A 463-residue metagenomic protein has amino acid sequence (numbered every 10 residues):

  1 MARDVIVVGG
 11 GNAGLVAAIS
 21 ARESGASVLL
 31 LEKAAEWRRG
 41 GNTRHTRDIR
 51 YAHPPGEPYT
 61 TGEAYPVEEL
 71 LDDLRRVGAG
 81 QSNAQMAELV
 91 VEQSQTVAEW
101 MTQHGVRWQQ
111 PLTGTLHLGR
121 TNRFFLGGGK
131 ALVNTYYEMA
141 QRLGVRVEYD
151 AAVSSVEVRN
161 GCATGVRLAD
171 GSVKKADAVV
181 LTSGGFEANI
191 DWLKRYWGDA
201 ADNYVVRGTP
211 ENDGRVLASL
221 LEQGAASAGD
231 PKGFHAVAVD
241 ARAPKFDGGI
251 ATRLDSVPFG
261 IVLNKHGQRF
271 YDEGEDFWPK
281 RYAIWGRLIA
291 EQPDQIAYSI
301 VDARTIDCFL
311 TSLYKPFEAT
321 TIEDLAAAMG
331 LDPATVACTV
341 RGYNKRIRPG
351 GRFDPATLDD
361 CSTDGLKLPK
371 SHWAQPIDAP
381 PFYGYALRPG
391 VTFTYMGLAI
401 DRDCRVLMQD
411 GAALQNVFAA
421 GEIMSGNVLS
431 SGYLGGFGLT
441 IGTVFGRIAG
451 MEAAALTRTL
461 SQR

Functional and structural regions predicted by a protein language model:
M1-A13, L29: Beta1/beta-strand and adjacent pyrophosphate-binding region of the FAD-binding site in flavoprotein oxidoreductases
M1-R3, A169-A178, A413: Core beta-strand elements of the Rossmann-like FAD/NAD(P) dinucleotide-binding domain in flavoenzyme oxidoreductases
S27, K33-R146, G260-R269, G274-E275 (+2 more regions): Conserved N-terminal/central alpha/beta ligand/cofactor-binding core
Y149-C162: A conserved short coil-to-beta-strand element within the FAD-binding core of flavoproteins
S155, A337-N427, S431: A glycine-rich dinucleotide-binding beta-alpha-beta segment and adjacent secondary-structure elements that constitute
K174-D240, I448: Glycine-rich loop(s) and the adjacent beta-strand/alpha-helix scaffold that form part
D213, L217-T335, K345: An anion/pyrophosphate-binding glycine-rich loop and adjacent beta-alpha core in soluble alpha-beta enzymes
V216-Q223, G438-L456: An active-site-proximal "capping" alpha-helix that borders the catalytic cofactor pocket
